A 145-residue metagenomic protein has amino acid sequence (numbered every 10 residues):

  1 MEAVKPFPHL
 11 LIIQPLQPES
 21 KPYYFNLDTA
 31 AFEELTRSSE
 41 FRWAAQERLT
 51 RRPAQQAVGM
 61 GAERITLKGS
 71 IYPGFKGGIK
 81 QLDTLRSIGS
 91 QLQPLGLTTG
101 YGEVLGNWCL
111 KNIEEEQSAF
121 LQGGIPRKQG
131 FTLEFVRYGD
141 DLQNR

Functional and structural regions predicted by a protein language model:
M1-R145: Compositionally biased, intrinsically disordered low-complexity segments enriched in polar/Pro/Gly and often Gln
